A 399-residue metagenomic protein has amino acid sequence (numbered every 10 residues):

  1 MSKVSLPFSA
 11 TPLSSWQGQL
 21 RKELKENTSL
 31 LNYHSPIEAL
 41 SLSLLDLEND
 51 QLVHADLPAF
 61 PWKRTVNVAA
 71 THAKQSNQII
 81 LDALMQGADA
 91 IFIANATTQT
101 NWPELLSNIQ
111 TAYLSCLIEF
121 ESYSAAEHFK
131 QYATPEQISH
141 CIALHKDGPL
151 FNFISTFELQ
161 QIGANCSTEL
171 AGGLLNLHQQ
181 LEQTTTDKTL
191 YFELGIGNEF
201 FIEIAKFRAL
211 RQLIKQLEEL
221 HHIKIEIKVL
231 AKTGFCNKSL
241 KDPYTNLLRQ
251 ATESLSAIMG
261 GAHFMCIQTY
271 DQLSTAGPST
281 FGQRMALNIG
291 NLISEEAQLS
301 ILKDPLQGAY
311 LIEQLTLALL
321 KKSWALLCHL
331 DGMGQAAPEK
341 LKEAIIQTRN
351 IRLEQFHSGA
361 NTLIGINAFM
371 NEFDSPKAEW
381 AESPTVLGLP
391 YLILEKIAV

Functional and structural regions predicted by a protein language model:
M1-F200, E226, F264, Q268 (+2 more regions): Catalytic alpha/beta active-site cores
T11, S15, N101, S124 (+10 more regions): Generic recognition of stable, solvent-exposed alpha-helical segments in well-folded globular domains
E23-N27, A112, G173, L177-T184 (+8 more regions): Change "in soluble alpha/beta enzymes" to "in soluble alpha/beta proteins
E38-A39, G87, I214, G260 (+1 more regions): Conserved, mostly hydrophobic/aromatic
H72-L84, L247-S254, E372, S383: Short, acidic/polar
F151-L181, M259-K303, Q307, E313-S323: Mobile "lid/hinge" segments at catalytic clefts and subdomain interfaces of large enzymes
L170-Q180, E193-A286: Glycine-rich anion/phosphate-binding loop at the beta-strand->alpha-helix junction
R284, N288-V399: Catalytic-core signal marking the mid-to-C-terminal active-site face
